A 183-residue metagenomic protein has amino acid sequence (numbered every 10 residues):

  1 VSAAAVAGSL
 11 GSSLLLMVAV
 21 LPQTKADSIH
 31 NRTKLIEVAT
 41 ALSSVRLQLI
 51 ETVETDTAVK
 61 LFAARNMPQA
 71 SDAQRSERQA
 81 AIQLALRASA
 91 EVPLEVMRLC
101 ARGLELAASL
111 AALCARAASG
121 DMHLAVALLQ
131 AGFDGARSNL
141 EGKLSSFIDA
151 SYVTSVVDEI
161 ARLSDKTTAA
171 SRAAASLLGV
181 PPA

Functional and structural regions predicted by a protein language model:
S2-L16, A118-A136: Conserved phosphate/anionic-ligand binding catalytic regions in large, soluble enzymes, centered on
A3, D27-V38, R75-I82, D149 (+1 more regions): Disorder-to-helix initiation segments
V6-L10, V38, V45-T52, A85 (+5 more regions): Amphipathic alpha-helix face/heptad-repeat signature
P22-K25, I29, L110-S119, K143-S155: Inter-helical turn/loop segments and adjacent helix faces that build the functional surface of alpha-helical bundle
K25-P68: A structural-propensity feature for long, helix-poor, extended segments
I36-A41, L61, A127, D134 (+2 more regions): Long, C-terminal-biased catalytic regions of enzyme "large/alpha" subunits
D56-A127, A131, K143: Amphipathic alpha-helical interface segments
A136-F147, T154-A183: C-terminal auxiliary extensions adjacent to catalytic cores
